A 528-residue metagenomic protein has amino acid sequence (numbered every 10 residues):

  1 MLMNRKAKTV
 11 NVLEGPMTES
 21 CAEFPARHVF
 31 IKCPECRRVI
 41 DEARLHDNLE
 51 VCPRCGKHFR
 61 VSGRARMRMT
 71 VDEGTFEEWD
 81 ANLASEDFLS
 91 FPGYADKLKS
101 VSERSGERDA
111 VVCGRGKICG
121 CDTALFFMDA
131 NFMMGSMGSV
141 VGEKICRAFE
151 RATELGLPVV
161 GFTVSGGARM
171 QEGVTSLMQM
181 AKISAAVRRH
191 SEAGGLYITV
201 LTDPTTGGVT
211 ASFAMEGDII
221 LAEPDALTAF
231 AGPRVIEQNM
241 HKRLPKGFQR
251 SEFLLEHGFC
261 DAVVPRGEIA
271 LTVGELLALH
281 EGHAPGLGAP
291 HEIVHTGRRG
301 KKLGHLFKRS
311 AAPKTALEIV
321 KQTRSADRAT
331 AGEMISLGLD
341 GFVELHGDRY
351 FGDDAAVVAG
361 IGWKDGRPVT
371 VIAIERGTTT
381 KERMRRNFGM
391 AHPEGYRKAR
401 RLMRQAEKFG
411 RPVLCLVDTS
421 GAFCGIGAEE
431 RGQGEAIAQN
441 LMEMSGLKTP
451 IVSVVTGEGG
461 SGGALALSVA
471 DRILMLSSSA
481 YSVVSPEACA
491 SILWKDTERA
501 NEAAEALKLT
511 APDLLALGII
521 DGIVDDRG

Functional and structural regions predicted by a protein language model:
M1-I198, P204, E216, E223 (+3 more regions): Terminal-region recognition feature
T206-F213, A229, G463: Glycine-rich anion-binding loops of enzyme active sites
P224-A226, P233: Active-site pocket-lining/capping segments in soluble small-molecule metabolic enzymes
N239-M240: Catalytic-face loop-and-helix region of soluble metabolic enzyme cores
